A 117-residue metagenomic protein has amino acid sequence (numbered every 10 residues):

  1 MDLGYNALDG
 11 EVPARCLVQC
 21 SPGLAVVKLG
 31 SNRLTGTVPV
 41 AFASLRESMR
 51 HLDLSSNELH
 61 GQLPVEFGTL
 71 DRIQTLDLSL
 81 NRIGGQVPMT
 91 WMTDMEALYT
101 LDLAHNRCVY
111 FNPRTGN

Functional and structural regions predicted by a protein language model:
M1, V27, M49-L54, F67 (+2 more regions): Hydrophobic packing within well-folded, soluble alpha/beta domains
L3-N6, L29-N32, N57, L78-N81 (+1 more regions): Consensus "Asn ladder" position of solenoid repeat domains
A7-A14, V18, V40: Leucine-rich repeat
D9, T35, H60, G84 (+1 more regions): Leucine-rich repeat
R15-L17, S21, R107-V109: Sequence contexts marking disulfide-bonded cysteines in secreted/extracellular proteins
V18-L24, A43-M49, G68-I73, M92-L98 (+1 more regions): Leucine-rich repeat
M95-N117: Leucine-rich repeat domain C-terminal region
